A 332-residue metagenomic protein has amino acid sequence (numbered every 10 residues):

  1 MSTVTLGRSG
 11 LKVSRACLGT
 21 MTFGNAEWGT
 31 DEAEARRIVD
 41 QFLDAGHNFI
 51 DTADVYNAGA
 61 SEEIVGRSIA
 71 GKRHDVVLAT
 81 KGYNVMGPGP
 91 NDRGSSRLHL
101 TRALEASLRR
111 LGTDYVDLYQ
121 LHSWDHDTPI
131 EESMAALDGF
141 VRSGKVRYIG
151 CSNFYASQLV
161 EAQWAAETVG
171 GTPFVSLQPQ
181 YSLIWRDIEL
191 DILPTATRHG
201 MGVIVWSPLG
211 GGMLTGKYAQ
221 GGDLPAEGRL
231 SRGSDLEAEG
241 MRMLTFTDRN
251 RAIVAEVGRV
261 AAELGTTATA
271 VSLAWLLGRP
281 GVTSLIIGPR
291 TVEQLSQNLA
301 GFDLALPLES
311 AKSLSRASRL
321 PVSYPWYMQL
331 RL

Functional and structural regions predicted by a protein language model:
M1-V76: N-terminal binding-site loop/beta-alpha segment at the start of enzyme catalytic domains that lines or forms
L6, L18, A35, I50 (+13 more regions): Conserved, mostly hydrophobic/aromatic
L11-A16, G46-F49, K72-V76, T113-D117 (+5 more regions): Short, well-ordered coil/turn segments that N-cap beta-strands
M21, A53-V55, K81-V85, L121-W124 (+4 more regions): Active-site beta-loop-alpha junctions enriched in small/polar residues
T22-E27, V85-N91, L214, Q294: A short acidic, helix-capping loop that chelates divalent metal ions and anchors anionic groups
A26, D40, D44, G87-D191 (+1 more regions): Glycine/proline-rich, positively charged, aromatic-decorated active-site loop/lid region on the catalytic face
I188-S231, T267: Aromatic-lined glycan-binding groove of carbohydrate-active enzymes
G221-E263, G278-T283, R290-L332: Terminal-tail/helix-coil boundary detector
